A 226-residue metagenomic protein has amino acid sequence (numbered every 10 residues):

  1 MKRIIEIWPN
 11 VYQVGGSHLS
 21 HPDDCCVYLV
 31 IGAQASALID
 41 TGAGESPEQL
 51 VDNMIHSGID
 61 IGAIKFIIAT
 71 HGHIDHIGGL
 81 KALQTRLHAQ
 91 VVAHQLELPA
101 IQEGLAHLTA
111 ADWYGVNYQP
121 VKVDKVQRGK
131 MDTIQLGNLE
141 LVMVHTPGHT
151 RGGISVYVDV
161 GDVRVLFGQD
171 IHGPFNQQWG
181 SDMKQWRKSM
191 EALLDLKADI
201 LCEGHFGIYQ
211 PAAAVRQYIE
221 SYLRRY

Functional and structural regions predicted by a protein language model:
K2-S57, S155-I171: Conserved beta-strand hairpin/beta-sheet module of binuclear metal-dependent hydrolase folds, prominently
P9, I59-G62, T85, G137-L139 (+1 more regions): Structured loop/turn residues at beta-strand edges in well-structured enzyme cores
P9-Q13, M131, N138-V142: Short, hydrophobic/aromatic-rich segments at coil-to-beta transitions
N10, V30, D40, L50 (+8 more regions): Divalent metal-coordination and catalytic microenvironments
Q13-L19, I67-T70, M143-T146, Q177-S181: Short, flexible loop segments at the rims of nucleotide/cofactor-binding pockets, characterized by
S20-P22, V126, P147-T150: A short catalytic or substrate-binding loop motif that flags glycine-/basic-rich loops and adjacent residues that bind
S36, A43-E45, H107, T133 (+1 more regions): Metallo-beta-lactamase
E45-E48, I55-D132: Active-site HxH/HxHxD metal-binding segment of metal-dependent hydrolases
